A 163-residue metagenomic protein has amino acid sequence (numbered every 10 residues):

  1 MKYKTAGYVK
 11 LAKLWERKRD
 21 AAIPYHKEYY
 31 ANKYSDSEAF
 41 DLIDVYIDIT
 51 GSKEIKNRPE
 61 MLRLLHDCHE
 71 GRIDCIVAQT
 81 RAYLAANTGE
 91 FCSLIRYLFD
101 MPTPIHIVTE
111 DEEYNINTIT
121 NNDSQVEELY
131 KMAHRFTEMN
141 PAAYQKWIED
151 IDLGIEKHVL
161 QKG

Functional and structural regions predicted by a protein language model:
M1-G163: Short, structured surface patches at the beginning of a domain
